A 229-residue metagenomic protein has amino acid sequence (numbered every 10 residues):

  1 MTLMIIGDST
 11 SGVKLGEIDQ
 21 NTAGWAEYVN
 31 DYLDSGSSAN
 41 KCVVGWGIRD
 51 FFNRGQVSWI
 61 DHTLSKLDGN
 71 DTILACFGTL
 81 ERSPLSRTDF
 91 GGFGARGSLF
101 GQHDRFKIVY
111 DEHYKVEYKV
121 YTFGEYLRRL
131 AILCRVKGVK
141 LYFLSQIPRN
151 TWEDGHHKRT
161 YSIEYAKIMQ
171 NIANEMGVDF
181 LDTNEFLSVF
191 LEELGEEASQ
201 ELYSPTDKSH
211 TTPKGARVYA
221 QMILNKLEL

Functional and structural regions predicted by a protein language model:
M1-V44, I60-T72: Serine-esterase "nucleophile elbow" of acetyl-processing enzymes
V13, I48-F51, S83-P84, T151-W152: Glycine/Thr-rich phosphate-binding loops of Rossmann-like dinucleotide-binding domains
L15-D19, F51-R54, D154-T160: Short, solvent-exposed loop/turn segments at secondary-structure boundaries
I48-L64: Charged, often glycine-rich, active-site loop that binds/positions anionic groups
D61-H210, R217, Q221-E228: Alpha-helical cap/lid subdomain in secreted, periplasmic, or secretory-pathway luminal O-acyl-processing enzymes
